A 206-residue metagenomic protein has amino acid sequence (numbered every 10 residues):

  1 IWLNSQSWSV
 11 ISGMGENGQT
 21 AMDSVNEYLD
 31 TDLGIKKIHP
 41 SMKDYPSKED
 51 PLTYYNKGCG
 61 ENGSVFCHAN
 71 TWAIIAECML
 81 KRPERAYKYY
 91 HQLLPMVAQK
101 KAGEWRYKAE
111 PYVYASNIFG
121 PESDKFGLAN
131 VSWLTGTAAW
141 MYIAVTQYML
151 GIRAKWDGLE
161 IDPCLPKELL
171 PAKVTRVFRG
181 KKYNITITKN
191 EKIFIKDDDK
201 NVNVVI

Functional and structural regions predicted by a protein language model:
I1-C67, A98-K125, T175-N190: Extended glycan-interaction surfaces of carbohydrate-active proteins
S9-M14, A21-Y28, W72, A76-L80 (+3 more regions): Generic, well-ordered alpha-helical scaffold segments in large soluble proteins
N17, L80-K88, M96, Q147-I206: Beta-rich accessory regions
K48-Y90, V131-Q147: C-terminal substrate/ligand-recognition segments
E84, Y114, F119-L169: Catalytic cores of secreted or luminal carbohydrate-active enzymes
